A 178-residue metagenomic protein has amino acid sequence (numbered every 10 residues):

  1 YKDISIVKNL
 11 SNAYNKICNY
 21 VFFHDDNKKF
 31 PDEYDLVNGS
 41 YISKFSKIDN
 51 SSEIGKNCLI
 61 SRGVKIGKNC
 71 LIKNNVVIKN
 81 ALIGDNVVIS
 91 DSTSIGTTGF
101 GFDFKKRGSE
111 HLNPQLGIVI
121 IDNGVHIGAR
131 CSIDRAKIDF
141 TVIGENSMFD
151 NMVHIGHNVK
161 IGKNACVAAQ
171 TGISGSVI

Functional and structural regions predicted by a protein language model:
Y1-F22: Phosphate/diphosphate ligand-binding glycine-rich loop within oxidoreductases
K16-Y34: N-terminal donor/sugar-recognition subdomains of glycan-related enzymes, prototypically the membrane-proximal stem
D35-I178: Structural signal for interior beta-strand "rungs" in well-ordered beta-sheet cores of soluble enzyme domains
